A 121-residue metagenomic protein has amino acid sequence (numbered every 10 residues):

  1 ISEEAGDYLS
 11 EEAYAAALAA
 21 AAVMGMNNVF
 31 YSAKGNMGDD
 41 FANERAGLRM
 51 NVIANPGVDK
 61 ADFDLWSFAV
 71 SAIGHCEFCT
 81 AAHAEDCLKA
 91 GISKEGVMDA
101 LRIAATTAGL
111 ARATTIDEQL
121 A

Functional and structural regions predicted by a protein language model:
I1-A121: Hydrophobic alpha-helical segments
